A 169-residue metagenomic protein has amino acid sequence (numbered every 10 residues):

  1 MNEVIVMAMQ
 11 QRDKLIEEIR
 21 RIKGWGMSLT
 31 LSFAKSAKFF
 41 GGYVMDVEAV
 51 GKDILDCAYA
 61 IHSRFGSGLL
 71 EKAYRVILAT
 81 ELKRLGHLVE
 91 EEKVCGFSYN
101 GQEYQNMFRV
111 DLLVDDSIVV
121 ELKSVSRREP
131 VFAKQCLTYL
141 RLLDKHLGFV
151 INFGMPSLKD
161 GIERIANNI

Functional and structural regions predicted by a protein language model:
M1-Y43: Short, low-complexity, charge-dense intrinsically disordered segments
G26-L88, L137, R164-I169: Solvent-exposed, charged helical/coil patches that constitute nucleic-acid or partner-interaction surfaces
D46-L55, Y59, Y99-V114: Accessory recognition modules or surfaces
G66, V89, V110-R128, Y139: Conserved catalytic cores of phosphodiester-cleaving nucleases, focusing on short active-site segments
G68-L70, E103, P156: Gly/Ser/Thr-rich beta-alpha loop segments that engage phosphate groups in nucleotides
I77, R84, E92, Q105-R109 (+2 more regions): Short connector loops at helix/strand junctions that flank enzyme active sites, especially segments positioning acidic
K83-N100: A short acidic/basic microdomain associated with nuclease active sites
K123-I169: Nucleic-acid nuclease catalytic cores
